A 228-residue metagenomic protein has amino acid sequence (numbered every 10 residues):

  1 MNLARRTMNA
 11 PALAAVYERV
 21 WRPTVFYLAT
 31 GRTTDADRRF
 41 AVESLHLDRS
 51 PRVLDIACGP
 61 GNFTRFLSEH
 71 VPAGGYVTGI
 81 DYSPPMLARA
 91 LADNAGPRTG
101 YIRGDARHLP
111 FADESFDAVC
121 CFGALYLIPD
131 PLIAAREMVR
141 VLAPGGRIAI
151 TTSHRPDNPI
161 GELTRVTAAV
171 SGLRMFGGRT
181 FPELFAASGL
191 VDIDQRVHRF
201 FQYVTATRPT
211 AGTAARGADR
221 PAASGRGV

Functional and structural regions predicted by a protein language model:
M1-D48, N62-F66, M86-R89, D157 (+2 more regions): Conserved class I S-adenosyl-L-methionine
R52-H108: Class I SAM-dependent methyltransferase SAM/SAH-binding core
R107-A118: A short acidic, Gly/Pro-enriched loop at the edge of an enzyme's catalytic core that lines a small-molecule cofactor
A118-D130: A short SAM/SAH-binding and catalytic strip from SAM-dependent methyltransferases
L132-P144: A short glycine-rich, Lys/Arg-flanked "PGG" loop and its adjoining helix->strand segment in the class I
G146-T152: Conserved beta-strand signature within the Rossmann-like core of class I S-adenosyl-L-methionine
L173-G189: Short alpha-helix
R196-V228: Core SAM-dependent methyltransferase catalytic element
